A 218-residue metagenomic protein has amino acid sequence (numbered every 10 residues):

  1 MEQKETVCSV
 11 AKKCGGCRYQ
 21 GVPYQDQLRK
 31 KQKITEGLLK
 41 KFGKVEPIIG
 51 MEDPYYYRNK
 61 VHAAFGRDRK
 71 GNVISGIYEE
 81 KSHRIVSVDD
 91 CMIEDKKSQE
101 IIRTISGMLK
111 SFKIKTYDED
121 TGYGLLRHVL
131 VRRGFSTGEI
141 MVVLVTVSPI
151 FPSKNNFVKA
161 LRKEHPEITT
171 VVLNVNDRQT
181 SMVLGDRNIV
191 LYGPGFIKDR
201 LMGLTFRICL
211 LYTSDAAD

Functional and structural regions predicted by a protein language model:
M1-S214: Accessory RNA-recognition modules of RNA-modification enzymes
